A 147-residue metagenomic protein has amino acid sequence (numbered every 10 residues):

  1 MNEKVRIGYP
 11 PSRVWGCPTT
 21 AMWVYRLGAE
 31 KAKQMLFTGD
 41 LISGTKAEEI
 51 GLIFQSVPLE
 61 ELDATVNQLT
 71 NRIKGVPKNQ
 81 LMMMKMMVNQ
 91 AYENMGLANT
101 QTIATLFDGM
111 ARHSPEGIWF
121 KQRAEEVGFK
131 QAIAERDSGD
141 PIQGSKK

Functional and structural regions predicted by a protein language model:
M1-M35, T65, L69: CoA-thioester-processing core
M1-V5, S12, F54-T102: C-terminal long alpha-helix characteristic of the crotonase
P18, I42-S43, E61: Short Gly/charged-rich anion-binding patches and loops
R26, L41, S56: Short aromatic/basic micro-patch
R26, T38, G75: Conserved catalytic core of Hanks-type protein kinase domains
S43-G44, G75-K147: C-terminal alpha-helix plus adjacent terminal tail
I50-G51: Structural motif
